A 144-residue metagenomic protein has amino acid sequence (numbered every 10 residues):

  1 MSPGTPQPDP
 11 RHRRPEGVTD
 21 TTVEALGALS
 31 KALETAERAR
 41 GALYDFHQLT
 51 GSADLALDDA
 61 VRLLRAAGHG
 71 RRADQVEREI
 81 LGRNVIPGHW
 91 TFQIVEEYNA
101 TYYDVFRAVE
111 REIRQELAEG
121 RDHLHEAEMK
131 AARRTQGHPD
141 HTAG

Functional and structural regions predicted by a protein language model:
M1-R65, G70-G144: C-terminal-biased regions
